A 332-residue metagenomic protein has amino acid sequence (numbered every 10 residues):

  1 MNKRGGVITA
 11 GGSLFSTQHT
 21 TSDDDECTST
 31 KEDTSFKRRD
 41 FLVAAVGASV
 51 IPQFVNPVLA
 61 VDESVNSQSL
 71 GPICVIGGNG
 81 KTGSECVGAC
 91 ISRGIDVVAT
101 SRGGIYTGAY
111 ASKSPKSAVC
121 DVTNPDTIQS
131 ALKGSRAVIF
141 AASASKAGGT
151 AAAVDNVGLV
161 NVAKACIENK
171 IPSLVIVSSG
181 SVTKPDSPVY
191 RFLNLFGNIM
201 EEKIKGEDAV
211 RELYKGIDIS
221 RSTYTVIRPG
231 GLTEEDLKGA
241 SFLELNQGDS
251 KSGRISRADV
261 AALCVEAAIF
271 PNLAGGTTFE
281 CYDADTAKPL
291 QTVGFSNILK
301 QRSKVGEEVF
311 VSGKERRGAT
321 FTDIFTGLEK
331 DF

Functional and structural regions predicted by a protein language model:
M1-E32: N-terminal chloroplast transit peptides
E26-G47: N-terminal secretory signal peptides and thylakoid transit peptides that target proteins across membranes
D40-A60: N-terminal export signals
V55-V75, E85, V119: C-terminal segment of N-terminal export signals and the immediately downstream linker at the start of the mature
S67, I73, N79, A99-N169: NAD(P)H-binding glycine-rich loop region in Rossmannoid oxidoreductase-like domains and their noncatalytic homologs
G71-I95: N-terminal Rossmann NAD(P)H-binding glycine-rich loop of SDR-like oxidoreductase domains
A144-S252: Glycine-/Pro-rich loop/turn segments that contact NAD(P) or position catalytic residues in Rossmann-like domains
G158-L159, D249-A267: Substrate-positioning beta->alpha
